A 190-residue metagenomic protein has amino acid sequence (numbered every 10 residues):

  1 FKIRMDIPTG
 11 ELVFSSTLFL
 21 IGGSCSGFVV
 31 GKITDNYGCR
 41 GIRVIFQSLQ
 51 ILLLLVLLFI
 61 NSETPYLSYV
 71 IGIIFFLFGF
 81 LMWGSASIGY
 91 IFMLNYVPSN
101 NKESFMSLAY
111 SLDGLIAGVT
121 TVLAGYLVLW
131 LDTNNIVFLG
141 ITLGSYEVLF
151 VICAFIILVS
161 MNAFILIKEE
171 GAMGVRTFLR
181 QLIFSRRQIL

Functional and structural regions predicted by a protein language model:
F1-L12, L129: Short amphipathic helix-loop junctions that connect adjacent transmembrane helices in Major Facilitator Superfamily/SLC
T9-G10, S99-Y110: Loop-to-transmembrane helix entry/capping segments in MFS-fold secondary transporters and related SLC/MFSD carriers
S26-C39, V128: Helix-to-loop junctions at the C-terminal end of transmembrane segments in multipass secondary transporters
N36-L49: Cytoplasmic membrane-interface "Motif A"-like loop-to-helix N-cap segments of 12-TM Major Facilitator Superfamily
S48-P65: C-terminal ends and interior cores of transmembrane alpha-helices in multi-pass membrane transporters/permeases
L67-G84: Hydrophobic core of transmembrane alpha-helices in multi-pass small-molecule transporters, especially MFS/SLC-type
G84-P98: Intracellular juxtamembrane helix-capping segments at the cytosolic ends of symmetry-related transmembrane helices
V128-F155: A membrane-interface helix-boundary motif in multi-pass transporters
